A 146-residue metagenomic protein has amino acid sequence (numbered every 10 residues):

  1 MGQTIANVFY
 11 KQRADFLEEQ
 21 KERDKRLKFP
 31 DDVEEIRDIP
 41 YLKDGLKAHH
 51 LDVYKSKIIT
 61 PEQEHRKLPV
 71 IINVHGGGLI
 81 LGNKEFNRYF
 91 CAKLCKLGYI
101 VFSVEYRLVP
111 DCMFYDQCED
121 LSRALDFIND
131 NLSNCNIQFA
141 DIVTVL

Functional and structural regions predicted by a protein language model:
M1-V8: Cytosolic, low-complexity regulatory segments enriched in Ser/Pro/Gly with interspersed Lys/Arg in eukaryotic signaling
V8-R66, C118: N-terminal cap/lid segment of alpha/beta-hydrolase-fold proteins
K57, G78, L108-P110: Feature marks short, surface-exposed loop/turn motifs that line or immediately flank catalytic pockets and channel
H65-G76: Short beta-strand element of the alpha/beta-hydrolase
V70, C95-F102, R107: A fold-wide structural signal in alpha/beta-hydrolase
G82-F90, F102-D141: Catalytic nucleophile-loop/oxyanion-hole region of alpha/beta-hydrolase and closely related hydrolase-like folds
T144-L146: Short beta-strand immediately N-terminal to the catalytic nucleophile in serine-hydrolase-like folds
